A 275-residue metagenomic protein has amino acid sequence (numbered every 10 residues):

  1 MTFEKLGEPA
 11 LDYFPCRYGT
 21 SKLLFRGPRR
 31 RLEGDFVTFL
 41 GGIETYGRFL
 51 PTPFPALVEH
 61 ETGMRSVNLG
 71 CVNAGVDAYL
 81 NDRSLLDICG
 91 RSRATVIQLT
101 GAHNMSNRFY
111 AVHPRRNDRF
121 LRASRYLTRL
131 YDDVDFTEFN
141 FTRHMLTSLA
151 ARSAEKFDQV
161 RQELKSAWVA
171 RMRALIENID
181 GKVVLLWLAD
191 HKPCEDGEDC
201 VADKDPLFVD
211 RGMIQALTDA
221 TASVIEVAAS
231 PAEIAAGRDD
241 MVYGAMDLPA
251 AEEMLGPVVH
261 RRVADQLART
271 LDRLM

Functional and structural regions predicted by a protein language model:
M1, V37-G41, Q98: Short, hydrophobic/glycine-enriched beta-strand segments
M1-E4, P55-H60, T142-L149: A broad, low-specificity signal for short, low-complexity segments enriched in glycine/proline and polar/charged
M1-Y13: Helix-enriched interaction subdomains in cytosolic or periplasmic regions, typified by TIR/SEFIR signaling/NADase cores
E8-P9, T20, Y126, R238: Alpha-helical structural elements
A10-L11, F25-P28, L32, F36 (+4 more regions): Membrane-targeting and insertion segments and their boundary/processing signals
F14-N73, A78-I88: Serine-esterase "nucleophile elbow" of acetyl-processing enzymes
D87-M275: Alpha-helical cap/lid subdomain in secreted, periplasmic, or secretory-pathway luminal O-acyl-processing enzymes
